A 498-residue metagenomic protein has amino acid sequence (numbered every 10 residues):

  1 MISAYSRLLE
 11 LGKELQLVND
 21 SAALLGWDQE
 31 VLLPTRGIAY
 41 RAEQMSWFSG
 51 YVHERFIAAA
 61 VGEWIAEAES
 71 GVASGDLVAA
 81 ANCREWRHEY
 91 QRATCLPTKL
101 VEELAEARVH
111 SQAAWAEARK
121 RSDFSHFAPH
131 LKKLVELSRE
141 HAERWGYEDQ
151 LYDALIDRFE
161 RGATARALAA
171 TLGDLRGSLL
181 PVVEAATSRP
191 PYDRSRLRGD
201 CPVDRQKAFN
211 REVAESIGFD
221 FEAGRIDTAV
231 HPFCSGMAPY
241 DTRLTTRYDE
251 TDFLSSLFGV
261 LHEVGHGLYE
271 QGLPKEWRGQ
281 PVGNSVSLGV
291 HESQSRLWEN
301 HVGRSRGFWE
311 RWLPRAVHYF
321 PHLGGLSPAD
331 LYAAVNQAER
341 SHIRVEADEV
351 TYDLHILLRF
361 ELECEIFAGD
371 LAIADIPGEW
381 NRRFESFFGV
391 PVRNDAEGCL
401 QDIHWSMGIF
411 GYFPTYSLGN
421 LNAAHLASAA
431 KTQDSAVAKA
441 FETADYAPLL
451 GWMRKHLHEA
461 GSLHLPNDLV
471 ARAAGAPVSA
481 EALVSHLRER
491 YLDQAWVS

Functional and structural regions predicted by a protein language model:
M1-R161, R488-V497: A well-structured
I2-A4, D20-G26, R36, Y40 (+3 more regions): C-terminal, non-catalytic "cap/extension" segments appended to globular domains
L8, G146, H262, S295 (+3 more regions): Divalent metal-coordination and catalytic microenvironments
Y40, L100-E103, H130-K133, P202 (+13 more regions): Secondary-structure capping and boundary motifs in well-ordered enzyme cores
L104-F253: Contiguous, non-catalytic segments that form substrate-binding/exosite surfaces or channel walls
L172, R176-L179, V203-K207, V213 (+4 more regions): All-alpha helical catalytic cores of prenyl diphosphate-utilizing isoprenoid enzymes
D252-L268: Short alpha-helix carrying the canonical HExxH Zn2+-binding catalytic motif
V264-G267, Q271, Q280-L371: A conserved active-site cap/scaffold subdomain adjacent to cofactor or substrate pockets
